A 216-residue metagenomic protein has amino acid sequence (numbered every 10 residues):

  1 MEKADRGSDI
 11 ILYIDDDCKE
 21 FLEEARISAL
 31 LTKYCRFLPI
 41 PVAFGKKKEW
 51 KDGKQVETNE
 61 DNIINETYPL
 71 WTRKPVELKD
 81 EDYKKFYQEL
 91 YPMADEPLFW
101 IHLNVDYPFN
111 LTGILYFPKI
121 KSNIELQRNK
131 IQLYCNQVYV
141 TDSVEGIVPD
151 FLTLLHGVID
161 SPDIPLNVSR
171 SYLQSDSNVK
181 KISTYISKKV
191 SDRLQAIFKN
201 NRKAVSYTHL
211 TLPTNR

Functional and structural regions predicted by a protein language model:
M1-G53, N62-I63, C135-V138: GHKL-type ATPase core
L12-I14, L133-T141, V168-S175: Glycine- and acidic
D16-C18, K121-S122, P165: Conserved nucleotide-binding/hydrolysis micro-motifs of P-loop NTPases
A25, G53-I159: GHKL/Histidine-kinase-like ATPase module
A25, V42-K48, E96-D106, Q127-N129 (+2 more regions): Short coil/turn segments at secondary-structure boundaries
Y34-P41, M93, L154, V158-P165 (+2 more regions): Conserved, well-folded catalytic cores of nucleic-acid-processing and energy-transducing macromolecular machines
V168-I197: Extended, well-ordered alpha-helical scaffold/bundle regions in very large, multi-domain proteins
T208-T214: Conserved small/polar residues in nucleotide/adenosyl-binding loops
